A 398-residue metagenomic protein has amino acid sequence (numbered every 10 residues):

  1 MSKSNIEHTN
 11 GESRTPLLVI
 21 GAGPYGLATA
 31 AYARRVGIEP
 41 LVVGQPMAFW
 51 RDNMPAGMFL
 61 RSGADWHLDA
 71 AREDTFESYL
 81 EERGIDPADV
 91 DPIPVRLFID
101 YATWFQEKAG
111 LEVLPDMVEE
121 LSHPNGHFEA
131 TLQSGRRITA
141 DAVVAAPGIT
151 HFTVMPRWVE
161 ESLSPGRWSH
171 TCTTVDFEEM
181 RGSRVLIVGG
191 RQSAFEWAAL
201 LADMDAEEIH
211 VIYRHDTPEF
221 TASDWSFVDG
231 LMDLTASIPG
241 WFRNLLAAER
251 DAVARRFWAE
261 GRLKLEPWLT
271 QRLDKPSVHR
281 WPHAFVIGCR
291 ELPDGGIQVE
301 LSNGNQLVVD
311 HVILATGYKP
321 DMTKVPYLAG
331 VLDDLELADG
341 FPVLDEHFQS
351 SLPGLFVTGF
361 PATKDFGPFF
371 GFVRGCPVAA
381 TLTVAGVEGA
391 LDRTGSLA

Functional and structural regions predicted by a protein language model:
S2-M47, V90-D203, E208-A398: Flavin (primarily FAD) cofactor-binding/catalytic cores of flavoenzymes
R51-G84, D229-E249: Flavin (FAD/FMN) cofactor-binding and adjacent substrate-gating region of FAD-dependent oxidoreductase domains
